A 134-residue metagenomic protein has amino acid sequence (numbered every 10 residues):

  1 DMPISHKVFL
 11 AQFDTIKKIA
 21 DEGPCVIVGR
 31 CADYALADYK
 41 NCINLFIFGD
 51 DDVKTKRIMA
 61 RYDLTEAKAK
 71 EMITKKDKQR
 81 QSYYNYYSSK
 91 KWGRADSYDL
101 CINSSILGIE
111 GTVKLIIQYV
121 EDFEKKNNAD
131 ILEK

Functional and structural regions predicted by a protein language model:
D1-P24: ATP-dependent small-molecule kinase phosphotransfer cores that center on conserved nucleotide phosphate-binding segments
F13, I109-I117: Short, amphipathic alpha-helical "lid/cap" segments that border enzyme active or binding sites
I19, A35-D38: RNA pseudouridine synthases
G29-Y34: Short, polar loop motifs at secondary-structure junctions
D38-R61, E66-T74: Conserved phosphate-donor/acceptor-positioning beta-strand/loop module used by diverse small-molecule
T65-E110: Small-molecule kinase domains that catalyze NTP-dependent phosphoryl transfer to phosphate-bearing small molecules
F123-K134: C-terminal helical "lid" subdomain and adjoining coupling/linker elements of P-loop NTPases
